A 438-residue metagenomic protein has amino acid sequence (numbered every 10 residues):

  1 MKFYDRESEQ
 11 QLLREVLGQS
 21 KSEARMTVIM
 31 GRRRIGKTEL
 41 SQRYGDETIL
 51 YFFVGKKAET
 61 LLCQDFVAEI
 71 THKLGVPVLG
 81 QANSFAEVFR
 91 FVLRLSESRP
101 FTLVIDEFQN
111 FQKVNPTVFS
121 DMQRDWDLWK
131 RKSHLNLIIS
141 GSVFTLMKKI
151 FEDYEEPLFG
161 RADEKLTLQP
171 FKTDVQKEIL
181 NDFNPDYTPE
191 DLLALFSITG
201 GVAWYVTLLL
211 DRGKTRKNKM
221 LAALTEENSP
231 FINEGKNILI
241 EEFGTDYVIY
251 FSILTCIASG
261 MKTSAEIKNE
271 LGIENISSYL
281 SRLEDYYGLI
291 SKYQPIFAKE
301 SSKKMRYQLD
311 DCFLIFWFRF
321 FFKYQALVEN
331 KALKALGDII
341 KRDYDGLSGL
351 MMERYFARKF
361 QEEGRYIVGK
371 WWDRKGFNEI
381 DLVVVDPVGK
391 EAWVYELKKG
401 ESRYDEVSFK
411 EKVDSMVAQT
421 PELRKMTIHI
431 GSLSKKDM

Functional and structural regions predicted by a protein language model:
M1-K334, D338: Phosphate-binding site recognition
K303-M438: A cross-kingdom feature that marks ATP-driven nucleic-acid transaction machinery
